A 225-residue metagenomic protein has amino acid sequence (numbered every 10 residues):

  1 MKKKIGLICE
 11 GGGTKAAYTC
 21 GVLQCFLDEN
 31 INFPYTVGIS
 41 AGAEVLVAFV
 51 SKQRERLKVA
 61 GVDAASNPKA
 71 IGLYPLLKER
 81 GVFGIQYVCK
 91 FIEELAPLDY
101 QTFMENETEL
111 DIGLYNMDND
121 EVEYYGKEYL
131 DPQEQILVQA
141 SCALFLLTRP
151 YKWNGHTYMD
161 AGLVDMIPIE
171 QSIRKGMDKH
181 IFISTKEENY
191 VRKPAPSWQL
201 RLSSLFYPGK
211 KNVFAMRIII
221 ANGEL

Functional and structural regions predicted by a protein language model:
M1-I39, V47-L225: Patatin-like phospholipase
